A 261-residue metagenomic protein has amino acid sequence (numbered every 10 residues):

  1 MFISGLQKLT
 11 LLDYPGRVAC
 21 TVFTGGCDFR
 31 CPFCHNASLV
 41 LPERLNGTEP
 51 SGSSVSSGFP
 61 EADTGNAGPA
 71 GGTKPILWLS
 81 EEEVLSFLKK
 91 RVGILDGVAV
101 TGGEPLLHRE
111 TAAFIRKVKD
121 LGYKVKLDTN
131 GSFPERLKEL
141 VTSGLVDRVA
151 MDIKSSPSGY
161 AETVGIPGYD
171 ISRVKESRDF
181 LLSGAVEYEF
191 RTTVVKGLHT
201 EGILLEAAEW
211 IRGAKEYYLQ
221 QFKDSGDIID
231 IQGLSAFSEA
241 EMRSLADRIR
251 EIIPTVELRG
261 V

Functional and structural regions predicted by a protein language model:
F2, V18-C20, R30-P32, D96 (+1 more regions): A generic secondary-structure signal marking the coil-to-beta-strand transition
F2-G16, S53-S57, D63-N66, V194-V261: Auxiliary Fe-S-binding modules of radical SAM enzymes
G16-L79: Canonical Radical SAM [4Fe-4S] cluster-binding loop centered on the CxxxCxxC motif and its immediate flanking residues
F23, T101, Y218: Conserved Rossmann-like nucleotide-binding pocket used by diverse enzymes that bind dinucleotide cofactors
C31, G102-G103: Conserved phosphate-binding and hydrolysis motifs of nucleotide-dependent enzymes
S38, G102, I153, Q221 (+1 more regions): Residues that line or immediately flank small-molecule/substrate-binding pockets and catalytic motifs
V55-D63, G68, E82-G102: Short Fe-S-cluster ligation motifs
L85-G97, L106-E239: Conserved AdoMet/S-adenosylmethionine-binding subsite of the radical SAM
